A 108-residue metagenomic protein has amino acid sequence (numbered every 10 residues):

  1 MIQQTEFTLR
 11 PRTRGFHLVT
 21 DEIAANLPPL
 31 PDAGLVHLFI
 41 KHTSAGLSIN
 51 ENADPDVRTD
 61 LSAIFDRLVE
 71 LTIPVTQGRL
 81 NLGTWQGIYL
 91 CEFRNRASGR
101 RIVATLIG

Functional and structural regions predicted by a protein language model:
M1-G108: Active-site histidine-anchored catalytic micro-motif
